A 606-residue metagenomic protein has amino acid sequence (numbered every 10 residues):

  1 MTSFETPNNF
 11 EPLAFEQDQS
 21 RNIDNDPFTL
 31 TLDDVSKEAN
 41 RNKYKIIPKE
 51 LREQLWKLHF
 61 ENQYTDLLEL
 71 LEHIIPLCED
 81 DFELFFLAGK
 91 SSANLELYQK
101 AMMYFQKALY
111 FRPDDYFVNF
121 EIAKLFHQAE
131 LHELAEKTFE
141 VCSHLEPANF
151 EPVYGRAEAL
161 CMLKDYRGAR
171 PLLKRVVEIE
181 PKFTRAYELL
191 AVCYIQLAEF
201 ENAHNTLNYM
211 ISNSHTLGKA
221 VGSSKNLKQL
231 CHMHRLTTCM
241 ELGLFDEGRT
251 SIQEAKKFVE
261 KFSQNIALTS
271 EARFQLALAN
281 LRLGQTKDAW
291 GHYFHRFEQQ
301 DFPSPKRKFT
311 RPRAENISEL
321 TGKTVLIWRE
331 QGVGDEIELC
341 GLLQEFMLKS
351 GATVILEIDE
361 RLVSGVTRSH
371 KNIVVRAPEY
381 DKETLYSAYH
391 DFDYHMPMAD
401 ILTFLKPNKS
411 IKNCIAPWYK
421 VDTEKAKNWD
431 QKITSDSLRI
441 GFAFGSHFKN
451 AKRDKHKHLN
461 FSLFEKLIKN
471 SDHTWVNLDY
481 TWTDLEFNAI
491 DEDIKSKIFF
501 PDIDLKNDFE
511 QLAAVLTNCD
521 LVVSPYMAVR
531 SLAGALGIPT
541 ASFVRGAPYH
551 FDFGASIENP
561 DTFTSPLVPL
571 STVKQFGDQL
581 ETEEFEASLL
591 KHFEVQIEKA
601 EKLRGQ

Functional and structural regions predicted by a protein language model:
M1-L521, Y526-R530, G534-Q606: Alpha-helical solenoid repeat scaffolds of the TPR/TPR-like class and their adjacent stem/linker regions that mediate
